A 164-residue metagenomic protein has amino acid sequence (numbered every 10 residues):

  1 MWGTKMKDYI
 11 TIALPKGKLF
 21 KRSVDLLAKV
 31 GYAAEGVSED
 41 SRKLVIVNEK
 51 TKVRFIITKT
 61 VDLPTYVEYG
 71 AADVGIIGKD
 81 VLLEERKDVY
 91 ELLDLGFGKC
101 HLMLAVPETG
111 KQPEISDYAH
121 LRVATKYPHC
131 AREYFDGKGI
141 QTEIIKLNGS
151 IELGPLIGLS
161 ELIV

Functional and structural regions predicted by a protein language model:
W2-V164: Domain-level signature for soluble enzymes in the chorismate/prephenate branch of the shikimate pathway
